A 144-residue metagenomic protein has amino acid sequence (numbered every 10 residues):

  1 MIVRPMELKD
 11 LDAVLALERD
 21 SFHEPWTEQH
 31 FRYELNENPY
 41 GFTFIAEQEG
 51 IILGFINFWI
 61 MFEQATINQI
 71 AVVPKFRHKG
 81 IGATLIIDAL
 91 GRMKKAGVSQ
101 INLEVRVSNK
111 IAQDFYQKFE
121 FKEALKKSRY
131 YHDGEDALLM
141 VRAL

Functional and structural regions predicted by a protein language model:
M1-V3: Extreme N-terminal starter segment of soluble prokaryotic enzymes
P5-K75, I86-D88, R92, A96 (+2 more regions): Acetyl-CoA-dependent GNAT
E28, R32, V107, Y130-Y131: Conserved beta-strand edge residues that scaffold enzyme active sites
V73-K79, V107-N109: Active-site acidic-Proline motif in GNAT/NAT acetyltransferases
H78-G91, D114-K118: Conserved acetyl-CoA-binding loop-helix of GNAT-fold acetyltransferases
K79, S128, D136, A143-L144: Acyl-donor (CoA/ACP) binding surface of acyl/acetyltransferases
I86, N109-A112, R129-G134: Short glycine/proline-centered loop/turn elements that form peptide/ligand docking sites
N102-E104, Q117, K122-L138: Conserved catalytic-core motifs of GNAT/GCN5-like acyltransferases
